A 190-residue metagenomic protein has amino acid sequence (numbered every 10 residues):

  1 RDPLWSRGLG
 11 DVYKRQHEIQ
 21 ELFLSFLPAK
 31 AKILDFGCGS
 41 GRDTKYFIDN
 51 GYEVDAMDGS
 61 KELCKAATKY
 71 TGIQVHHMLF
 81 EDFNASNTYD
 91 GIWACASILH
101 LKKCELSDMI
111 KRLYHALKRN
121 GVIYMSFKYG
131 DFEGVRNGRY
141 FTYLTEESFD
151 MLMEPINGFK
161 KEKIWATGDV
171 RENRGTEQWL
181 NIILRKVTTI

Functional and structural regions predicted by a protein language model:
D2-Y13: Single conserved hydrophobic/aromatic residue that forms the stacking wall/gate of nucleotide- or nucleobase-binding
K14-K30: Conserved alpha-helix/loop element of class I SAM-dependent methyltransferases that forms part of the SAM/SAH-binding
L34, S40-D82: Class I SAM-dependent methyltransferase SAM/SAH-binding core
E81-I92: A short acidic, Gly/Pro-enriched loop at the edge of an enzyme's catalytic core that lines a small-molecule cofactor
S107-R119: A short glycine-rich, Lys/Arg-flanked "PGG" loop and its adjoining helix->strand segment in the class I
N120-F127: Conserved beta-strand signature within the Rossmann-like core of class I S-adenosyl-L-methionine
E133-S148, R171-N173: Acceptor-substrate binding/catalytic loop of class I
F159-V170: Conserved S-adenosyl-L-methionine
